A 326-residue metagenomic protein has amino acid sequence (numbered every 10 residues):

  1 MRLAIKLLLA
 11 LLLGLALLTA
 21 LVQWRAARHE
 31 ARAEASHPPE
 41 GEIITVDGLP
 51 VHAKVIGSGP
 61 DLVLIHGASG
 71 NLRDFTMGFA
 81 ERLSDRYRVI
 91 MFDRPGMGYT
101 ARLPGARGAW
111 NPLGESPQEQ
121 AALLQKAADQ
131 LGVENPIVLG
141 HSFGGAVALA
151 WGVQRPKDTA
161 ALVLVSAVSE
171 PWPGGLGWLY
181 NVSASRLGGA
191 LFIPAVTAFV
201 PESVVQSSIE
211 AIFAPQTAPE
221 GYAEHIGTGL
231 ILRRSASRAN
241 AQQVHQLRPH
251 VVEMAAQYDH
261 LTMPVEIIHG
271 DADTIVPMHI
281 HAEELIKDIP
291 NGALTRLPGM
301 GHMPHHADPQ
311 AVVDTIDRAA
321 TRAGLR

Functional and structural regions predicted by a protein language model:
M1-L62, D85-Y87, E115, V133-E134 (+1 more regions): Alpha/beta-hydrolase fold catalytic core
R32-A33, G177, T197-H260: Conserved alpha/beta-hydrolase catalytic His-Asp/Glu region
K54-I56, M91-L139: Active-site loop/oxyanion-hole signature of alpha/beta-hydrolase fold enzymes
V55-R102: Conserved HGGG/HGGXW glycine-rich cap/lid loop of the alpha/beta-hydrolase fold
E134-G174: Conserved hydrolase catalytic core segment
L162-I193: Flexible "cap/lid" loop of the alpha/beta hydrolase fold
L261, I267-H269: Short beta-strand/loop motif that positions the catalytic acidic residue of the alpha/beta-hydrolase fold
G292-R326: Catalytic active-site module of serine/aspartate enzymes centered on a nucleophile-bearing elbow/loop
